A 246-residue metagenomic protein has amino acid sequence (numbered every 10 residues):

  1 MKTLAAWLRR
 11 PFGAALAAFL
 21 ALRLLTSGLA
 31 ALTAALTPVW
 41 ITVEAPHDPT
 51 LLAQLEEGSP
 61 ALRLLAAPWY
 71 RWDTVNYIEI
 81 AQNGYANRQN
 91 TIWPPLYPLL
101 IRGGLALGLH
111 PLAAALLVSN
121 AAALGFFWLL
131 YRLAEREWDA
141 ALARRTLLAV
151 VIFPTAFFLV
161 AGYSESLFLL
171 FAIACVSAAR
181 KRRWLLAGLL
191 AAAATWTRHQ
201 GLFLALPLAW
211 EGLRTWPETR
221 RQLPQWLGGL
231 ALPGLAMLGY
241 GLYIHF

Functional and structural regions predicted by a protein language model:
M1-E57, G228-G229: Start-transfer (signal-anchor) and selected internal transmembrane alpha helices of multi-pass inner/ER membrane
K2-W7, R136-E137, R180-A187, E211-P224: Membrane-interface junctions at the ends of membrane-embedded or membrane-associated helices
L25-V43, H47, P68-W69, G201 (+1 more regions): Membrane-lumen/periplasm interface segments of specific transmembrane helices in polyprenyl phosphate-linked
P68-L109: Short hydrophobic/aromatic helix or loop-helix immediately within or flanking a transmembrane segment in polytopic
R102-G103, L117-E137: Transmembrane-helix motifs of polytopic, lipid-linked glycan transferases
A113-A114, L130-I152, L170: Transmembrane-helix signature of polytopic, membrane-embedded enzymes that assemble or transfer cell-envelope glycans
V151, T155-F158, A172-S177, L185-E211 (+1 more regions): Membrane-interface alpha helices of multi-pass inner-membrane proteins
A161-L167: Short acidic/glycine- and proline-prone juxtamembrane loop motifs at membrane-interface regions of multi-pass membrane
